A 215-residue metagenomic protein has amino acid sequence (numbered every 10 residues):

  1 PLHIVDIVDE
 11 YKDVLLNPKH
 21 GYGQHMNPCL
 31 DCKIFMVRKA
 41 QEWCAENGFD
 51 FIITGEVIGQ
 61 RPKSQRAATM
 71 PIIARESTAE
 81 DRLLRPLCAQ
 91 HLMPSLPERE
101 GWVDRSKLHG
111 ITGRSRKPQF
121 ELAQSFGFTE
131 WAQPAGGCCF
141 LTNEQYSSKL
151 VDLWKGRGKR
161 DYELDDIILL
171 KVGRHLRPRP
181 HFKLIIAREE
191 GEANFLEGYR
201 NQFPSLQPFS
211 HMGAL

Functional and structural regions predicted by a protein language model:
P1-A214: Nucleotide-activated chemistry modules centered on ATP-dependent adenylation/adenylyltransferase
